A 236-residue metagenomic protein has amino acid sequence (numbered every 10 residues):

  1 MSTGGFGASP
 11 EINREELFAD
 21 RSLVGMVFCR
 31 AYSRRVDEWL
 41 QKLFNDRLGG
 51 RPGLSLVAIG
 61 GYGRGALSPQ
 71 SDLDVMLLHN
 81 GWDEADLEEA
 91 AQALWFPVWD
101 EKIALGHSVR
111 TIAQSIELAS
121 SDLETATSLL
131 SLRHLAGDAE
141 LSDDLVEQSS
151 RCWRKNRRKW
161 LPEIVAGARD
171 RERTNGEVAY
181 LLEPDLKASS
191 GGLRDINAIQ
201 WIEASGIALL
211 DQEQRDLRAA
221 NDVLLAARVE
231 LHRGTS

Functional and structural regions predicted by a protein language model:
M1-P52, Q70, E177: N-terminal regions immediately upstream of nucleotidyltransferase
S2-G7, R14-E15, K155-S236: Conserved nucleotidyltransferase catalytic core and NTase-mimicking acidic/glycine-rich helix/loop elements in nucleic
F18-C29, V75-N80, V178-P184, L209-L210: Glycine- and acidic
S33-D37, Q41, R47, L87-E140: Conserved catalytic core of two-metal-ion nucleotidyltransferases
L40-E88: Active-site nucleotide-donor binding segment shared across nucleotidyl transfer reactions
D72, A90, F96-D100, D216-V229: Elongated alpha-helical scaffolds
H79-L87, A136, K155, G206-E213: Short, polar/flexible loop-turn hinges at active-site or ligand-entry regions and domain interfaces
E140-K155: Extended catalytic-interface subdomain
